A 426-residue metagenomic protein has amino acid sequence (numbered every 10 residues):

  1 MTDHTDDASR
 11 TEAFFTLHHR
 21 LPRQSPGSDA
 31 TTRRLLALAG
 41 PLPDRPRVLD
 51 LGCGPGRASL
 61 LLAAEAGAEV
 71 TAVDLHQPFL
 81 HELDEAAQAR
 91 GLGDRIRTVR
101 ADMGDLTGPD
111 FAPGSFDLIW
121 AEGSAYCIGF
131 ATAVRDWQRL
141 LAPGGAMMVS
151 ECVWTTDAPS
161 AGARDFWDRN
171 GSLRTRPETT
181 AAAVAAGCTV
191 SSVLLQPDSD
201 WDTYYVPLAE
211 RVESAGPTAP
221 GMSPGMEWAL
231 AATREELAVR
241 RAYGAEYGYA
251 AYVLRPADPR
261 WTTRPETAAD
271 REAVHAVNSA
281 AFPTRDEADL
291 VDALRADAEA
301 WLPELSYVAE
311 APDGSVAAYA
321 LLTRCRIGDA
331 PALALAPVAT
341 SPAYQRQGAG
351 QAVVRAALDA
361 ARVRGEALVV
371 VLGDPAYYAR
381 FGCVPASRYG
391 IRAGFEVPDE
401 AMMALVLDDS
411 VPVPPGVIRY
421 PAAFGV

Functional and structural regions predicted by a protein language model:
S25-D44: Conserved alpha-helix/loop element of class I SAM-dependent methyltransferases that forms part of the SAM/SAH-binding
L49, R57-D105: Class I SAM-dependent methyltransferase SAM/SAH-binding core
T107-I119: A short acidic, Gly/Pro-enriched loop at the edge of an enzyme's catalytic core that lines a small-molecule cofactor
T132-A146: A short glycine-rich, Lys/Arg-flanked "PGG" loop and its adjoining helix->strand segment in the class I
C152-N170: Short, glycine-/aromatic-enriched active-site segment of Class I SAM-dependent methyltransferases
L194-P259: Conserved Class I S-adenosyl-L-methionine
W261-V274: A short beta-loop-alpha structural element at the N-terminal edge of CoA-dependent acyl/N-acetyltransferase catalytic
R346-D359: Conserved acetyl-CoA-binding loop-helix of GNAT-fold acetyltransferases
